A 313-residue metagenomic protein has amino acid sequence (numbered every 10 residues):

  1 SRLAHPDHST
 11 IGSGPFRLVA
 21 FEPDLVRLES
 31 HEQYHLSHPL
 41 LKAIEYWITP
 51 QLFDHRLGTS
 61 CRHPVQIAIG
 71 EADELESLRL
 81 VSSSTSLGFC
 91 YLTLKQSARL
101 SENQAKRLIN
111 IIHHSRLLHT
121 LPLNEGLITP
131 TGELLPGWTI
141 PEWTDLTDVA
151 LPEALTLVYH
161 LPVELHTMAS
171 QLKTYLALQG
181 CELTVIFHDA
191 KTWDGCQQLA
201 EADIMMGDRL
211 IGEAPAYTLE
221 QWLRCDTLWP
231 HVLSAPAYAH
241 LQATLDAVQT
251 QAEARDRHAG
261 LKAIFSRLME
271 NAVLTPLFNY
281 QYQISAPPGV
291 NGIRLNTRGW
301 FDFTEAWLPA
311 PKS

Functional and structural regions predicted by a protein language model:
S1-I48, F53: Gly/Pro-rich hinge or "lid" segments in bacterial periplasmic/extracellular proteins
S1-S13, L78-S83, Q96-L100, W138-L146 (+2 more regions): Short, solvent-exposed loop/beta-turn-alpha elements that line the ligand-binding surface or hinge of extracytoplasmic
V19-R27, E45-Q96: Extracellular/periplasmic solute-recognition and catalytic clefts
E29-E32, V81-R107, I111, T120 (+1 more regions): A bilobed periplasmic-binding-protein/Venus flytrap-type ligand-binding module shared by bacterial periplasmic
R56, G70-S77, D194-L223: Pocket-flanking alpha-helical
L100-T174: Append "and occasionally in soluble cytosolic enzymes with long acidic Gly/Pro-rich linkers
L146-D208: Ligand/substrate-recognition segments at binding pockets and active sites
V185, A190, E220-P287: Extracytoplasmic/peripheral linker and loop segments enriched in polar/acidic and small residues with frequent Thr/Pro
